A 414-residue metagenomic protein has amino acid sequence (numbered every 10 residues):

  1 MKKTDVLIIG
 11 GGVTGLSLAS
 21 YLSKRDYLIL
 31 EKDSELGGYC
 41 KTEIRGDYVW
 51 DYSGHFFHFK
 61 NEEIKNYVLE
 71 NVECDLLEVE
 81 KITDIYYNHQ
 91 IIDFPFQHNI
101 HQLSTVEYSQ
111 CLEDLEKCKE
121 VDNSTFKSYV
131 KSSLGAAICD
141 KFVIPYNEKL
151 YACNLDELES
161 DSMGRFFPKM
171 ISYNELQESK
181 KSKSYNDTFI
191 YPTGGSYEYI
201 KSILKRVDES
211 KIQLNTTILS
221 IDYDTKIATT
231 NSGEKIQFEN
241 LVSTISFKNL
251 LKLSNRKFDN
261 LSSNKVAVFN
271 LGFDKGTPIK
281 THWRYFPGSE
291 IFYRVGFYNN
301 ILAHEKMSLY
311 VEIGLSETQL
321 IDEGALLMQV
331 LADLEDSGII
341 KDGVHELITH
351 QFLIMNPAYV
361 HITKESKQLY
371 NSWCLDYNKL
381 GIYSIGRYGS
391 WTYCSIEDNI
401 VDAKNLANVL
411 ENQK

Functional and structural regions predicted by a protein language model:
T4-I29: N-terminal Rossmann-like FAD-binding beta1-loop-alpha1 element of flavoenzymes
G10, E78-E80, L214-T216, G386: Short loop/edge segments at beta-strand edges and connector loops that shape dinucleotide/nucleotide cofactor-binding
T14, E35, K248: Conserved Rossmann-like nucleotide-cofactor binding loop
S23-I44: Glycine-rich FAD pyrophosphate-binding loop
T42, P95-F96, Y298-K414: Conserved flavin/dinucleotide-binding core of flavoenzymes
G46-C118: Dinucleotide-binding Rossmann-like beta1-alpha1 core, especially the glycine-rich loop that anchors the ADP
Q90, V106-T225: Active-site/ligand-binding neighborhood in enzyme catalytic cores
T217-G338, D342, L369, W373-C374: Mid-domain catalytic core of redox enzymes that form a hydrophobic substrate pocket/lid adjacent to a catalytic redox
